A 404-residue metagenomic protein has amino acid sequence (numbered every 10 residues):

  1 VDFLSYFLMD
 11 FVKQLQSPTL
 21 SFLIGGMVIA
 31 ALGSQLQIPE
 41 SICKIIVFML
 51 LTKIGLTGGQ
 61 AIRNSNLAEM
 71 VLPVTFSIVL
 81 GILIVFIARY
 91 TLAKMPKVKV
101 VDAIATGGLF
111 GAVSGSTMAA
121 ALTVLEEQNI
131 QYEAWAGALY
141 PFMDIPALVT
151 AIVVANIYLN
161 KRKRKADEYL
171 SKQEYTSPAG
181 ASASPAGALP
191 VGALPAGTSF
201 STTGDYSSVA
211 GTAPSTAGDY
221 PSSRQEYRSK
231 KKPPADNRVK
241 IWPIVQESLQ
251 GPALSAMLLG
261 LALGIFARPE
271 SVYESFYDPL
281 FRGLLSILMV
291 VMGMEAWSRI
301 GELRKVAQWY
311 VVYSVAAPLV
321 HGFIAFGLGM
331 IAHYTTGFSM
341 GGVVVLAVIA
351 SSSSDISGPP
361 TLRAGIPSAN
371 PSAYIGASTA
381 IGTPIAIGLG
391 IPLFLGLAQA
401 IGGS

Functional and structural regions predicted by a protein language model:
D2-M27, E40, L67-V74, I78-L280 (+4 more regions): Alpha-helical transmembrane segments of multi-pass small-molecule/ion transporters
I29-F48, N64: Membrane-interface helix-loop junction between the first two transmembrane segments
C43-I46, A253, Y310: Membrane-interfacial loop-to-transmembrane alpha-helix junctions, especially the N-terminal start
G55: Detector for conserved single-position "signature" residues within domains
G59-Q60, S77, V311-S314: Multi-pass alpha-helical transmembrane bundle typical of ion/small-solute transporters and intramembrane aspartyl
L280, G301-W309: Long, positively charged binding patches that form subdomain-scale interaction surfaces for polyanionic ligands
R304-K305, V315, L328: Redox- and metal-dependent alpha/beta enzyme cores, enriched for Fe-S-associated oxidoreductases and cofactor-handling
